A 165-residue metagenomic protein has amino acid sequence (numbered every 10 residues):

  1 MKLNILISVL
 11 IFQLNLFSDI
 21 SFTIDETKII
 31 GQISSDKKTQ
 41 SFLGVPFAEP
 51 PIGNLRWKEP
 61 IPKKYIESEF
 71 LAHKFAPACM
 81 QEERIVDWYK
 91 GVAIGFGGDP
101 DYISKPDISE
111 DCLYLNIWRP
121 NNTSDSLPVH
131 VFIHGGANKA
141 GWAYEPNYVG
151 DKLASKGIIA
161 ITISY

Functional and structural regions predicted by a protein language model:
M1, S18-D19: Absolute protein N-terminus
M1-V9: Sec-dependent signal peptide recognition, specifically the positively charged N-region followed immediately by
S8-F17: Hydrophobic h-region of N-terminal signal peptides that target proteins for export in Gram-negative bacteria
D19-Y165: Non-catalytic accessory segments of hydrolases
